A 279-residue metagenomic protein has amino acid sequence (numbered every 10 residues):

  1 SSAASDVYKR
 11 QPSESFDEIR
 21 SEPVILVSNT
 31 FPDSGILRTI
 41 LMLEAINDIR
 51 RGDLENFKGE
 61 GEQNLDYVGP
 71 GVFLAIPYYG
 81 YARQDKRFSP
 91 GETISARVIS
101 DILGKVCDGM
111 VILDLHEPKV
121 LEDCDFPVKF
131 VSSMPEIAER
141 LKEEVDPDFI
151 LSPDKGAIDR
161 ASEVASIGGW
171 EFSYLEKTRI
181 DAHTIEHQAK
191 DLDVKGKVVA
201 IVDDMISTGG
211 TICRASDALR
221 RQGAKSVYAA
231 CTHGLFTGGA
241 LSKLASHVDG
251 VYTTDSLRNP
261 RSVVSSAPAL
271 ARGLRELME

Functional and structural regions predicted by a protein language model:
S1-Y8: Short, small-residue-biased leader/transition segments that mark boundaries at the very start of proteins
I19-F31, Y81-Q84: Glycine-/proline-rich flexible loop or hinge segments
S21-V27, I36-N47, D53-K58, E62 (+3 more regions): PRPP/pyrophosphate-binding module of the type I phosphoribosyltransferase fold
S28-N29, A75-Y79, L115: Short loop/turn segments at strand-loop or loop-helix junctions that form parts of catalytic or ligand-binding pockets
G35-M42, V68, P77, S95-I99 (+2 more regions): Generic hydrophobic, aliphatic-rich segments that mediate packing or membrane embedding
Y78-Y81, H233-G234: Acidic, glycine-rich active-site loops and adjacent beta-strand->loop/helix elements that engage anionic groups
G80-R83, R87-I180, L274-M278: Conserved PRPP/pyrophosphate-binding segment of the phosphoribosyltransferase/PRPP-pathway fold
D249-S256, P260-E279: C-terminal functional extensions of proteins
